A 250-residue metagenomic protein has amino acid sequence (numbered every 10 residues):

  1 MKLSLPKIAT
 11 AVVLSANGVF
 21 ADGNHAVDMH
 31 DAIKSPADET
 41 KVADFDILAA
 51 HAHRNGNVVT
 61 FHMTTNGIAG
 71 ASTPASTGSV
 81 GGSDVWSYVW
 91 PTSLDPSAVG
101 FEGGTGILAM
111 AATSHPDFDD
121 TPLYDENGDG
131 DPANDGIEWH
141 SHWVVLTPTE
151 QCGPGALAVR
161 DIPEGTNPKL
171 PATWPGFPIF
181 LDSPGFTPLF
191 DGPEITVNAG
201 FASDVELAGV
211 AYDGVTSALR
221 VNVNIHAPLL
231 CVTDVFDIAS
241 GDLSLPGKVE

Functional and structural regions predicted by a protein language model:
M1-A21: Gram-negative bacterial Sec-dependent N-terminal signal peptides
A21-D28: Cleaved targeting-peptide boundary
D31-T40: Core catalytic machinery and nucleic-acid-binding channels of phosphodiester-processing enzymes
K41-T147: Surface-exposed, glycine/proline- and aromatic-rich loop segments on solvent-exposed faces across compartments
N57-V59, S79-S83, Q151-R160, V235: Beta-rich carbohydrate-recognition modules and glycan-binding surfaces
T92-A98, G209-E250: Acidic/polar low-complexity flexible segments
G130-D131, I137, L157, P163 (+2 more regions): Mixed-charge (acidic/basic) macromolecular-recognition segments
T147-A202: Short helix-loop boundary/capping segments
